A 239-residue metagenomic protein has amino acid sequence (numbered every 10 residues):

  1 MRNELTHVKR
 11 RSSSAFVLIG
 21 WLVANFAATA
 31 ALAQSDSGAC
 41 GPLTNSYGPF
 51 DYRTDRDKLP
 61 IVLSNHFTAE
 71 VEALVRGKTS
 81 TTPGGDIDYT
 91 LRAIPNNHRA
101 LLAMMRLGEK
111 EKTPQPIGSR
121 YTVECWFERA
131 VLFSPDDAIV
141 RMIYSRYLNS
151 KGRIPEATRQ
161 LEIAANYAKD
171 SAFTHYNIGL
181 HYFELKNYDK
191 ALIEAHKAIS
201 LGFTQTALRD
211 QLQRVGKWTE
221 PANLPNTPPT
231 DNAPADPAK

Functional and structural regions predicted by a protein language model:
L32-D88, A93: N-terminal leader/linker segments that initiate helical-solenoid repeat arrays
A93, F133, N166-Y167, L201: Structural marker of alpha-solenoid helical repeat scaffolds
H98-R99, A138-I139, A172-F173, T206: Helix-start (N-cap) detector for alpha-helical repeat units in TPR-like alpha-solenoids, especially tetratricopeptide
A103-R106, I143, N177, Q211: Canonical tetratricopeptide repeat
E184, K190-K239: Terminal, low-structured helical/coil segments at or just beyond the last alpha-helical repeat
